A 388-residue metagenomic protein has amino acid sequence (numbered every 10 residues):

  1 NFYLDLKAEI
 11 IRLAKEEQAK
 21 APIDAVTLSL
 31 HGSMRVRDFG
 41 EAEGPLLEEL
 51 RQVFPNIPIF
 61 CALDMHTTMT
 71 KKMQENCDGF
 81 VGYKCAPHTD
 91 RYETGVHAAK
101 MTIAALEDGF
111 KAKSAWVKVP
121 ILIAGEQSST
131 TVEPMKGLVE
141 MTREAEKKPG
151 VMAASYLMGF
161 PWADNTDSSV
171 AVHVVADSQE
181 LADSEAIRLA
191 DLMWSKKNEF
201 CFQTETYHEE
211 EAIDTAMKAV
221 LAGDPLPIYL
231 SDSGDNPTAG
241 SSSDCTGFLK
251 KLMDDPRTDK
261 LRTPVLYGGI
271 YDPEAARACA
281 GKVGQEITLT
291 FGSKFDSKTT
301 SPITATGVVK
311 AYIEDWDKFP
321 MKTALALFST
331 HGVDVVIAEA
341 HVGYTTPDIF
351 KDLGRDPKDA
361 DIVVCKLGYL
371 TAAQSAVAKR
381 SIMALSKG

Functional and structural regions predicted by a protein language model:
N1-L13, S169, K379: N-terminal glycine-rich anion-binding loop in soluble enzyme alpha/beta folds
F2-K7, K15-K111, D232-G247, R257-P273 (+1 more regions): Active-site histidine-anchored catalytic micro-motif
A8, W194, M321-G388: Extended hydrophobic packing segments that form well-structured cores
R12-A19, Q52-P55, G82-C85, K100-K111 (+7 more regions): Generic secondary-structure signature for well-ordered alpha-helical cores
K20-A25, D224-L226, A360: Short acidic/histidine-rich motifs immediately flanking catalytic phosphotransfer sites in two-component signaling
T70-K71, D90-Y92, T166, A182-D183 (+4 more regions): Short helix/loop capping segments that flank catalytic or ligand/cofactor-binding pockets
V96-A99, I103-R143: Conserved anion/nucleotide-ligand pocket segment
E126-G332, V336-A340: Hard-cation-handling environments
